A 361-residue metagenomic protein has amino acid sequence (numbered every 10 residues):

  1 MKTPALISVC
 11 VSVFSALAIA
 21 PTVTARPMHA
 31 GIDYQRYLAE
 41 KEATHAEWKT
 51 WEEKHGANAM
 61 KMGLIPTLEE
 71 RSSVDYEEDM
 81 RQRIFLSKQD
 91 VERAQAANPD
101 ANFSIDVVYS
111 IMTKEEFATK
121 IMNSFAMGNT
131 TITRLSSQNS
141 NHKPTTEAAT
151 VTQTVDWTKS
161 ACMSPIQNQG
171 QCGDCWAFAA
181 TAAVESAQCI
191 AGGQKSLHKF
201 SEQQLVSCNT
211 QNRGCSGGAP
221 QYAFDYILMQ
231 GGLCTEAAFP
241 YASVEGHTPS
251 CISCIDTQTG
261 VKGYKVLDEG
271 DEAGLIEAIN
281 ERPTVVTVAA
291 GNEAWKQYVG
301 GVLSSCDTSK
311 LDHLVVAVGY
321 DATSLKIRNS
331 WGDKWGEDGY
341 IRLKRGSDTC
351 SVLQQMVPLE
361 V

Functional and structural regions predicted by a protein language model:
M1-T3, E360-V361: A positional/structural detector of protein chain ends, strongest at the extreme C-terminus and weakly at the extreme
K2-A25: Cleavable N-terminal signal peptides of Sec/SRP-targeted secreted and luminal proteins
I19-V361: Catalytic-core signature of thiol
